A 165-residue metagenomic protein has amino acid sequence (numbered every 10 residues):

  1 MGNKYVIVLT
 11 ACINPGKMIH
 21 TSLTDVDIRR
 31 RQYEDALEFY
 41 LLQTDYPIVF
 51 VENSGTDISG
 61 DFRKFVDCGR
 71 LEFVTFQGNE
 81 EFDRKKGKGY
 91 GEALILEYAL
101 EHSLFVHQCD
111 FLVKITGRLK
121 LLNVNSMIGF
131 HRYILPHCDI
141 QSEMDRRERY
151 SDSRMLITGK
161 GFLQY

Functional and structural regions predicted by a protein language model:
M1-Y165: ER/Golgi luminal nucleotide-sugar-dependent glycosyltransferases, focusing on the catalytic module
